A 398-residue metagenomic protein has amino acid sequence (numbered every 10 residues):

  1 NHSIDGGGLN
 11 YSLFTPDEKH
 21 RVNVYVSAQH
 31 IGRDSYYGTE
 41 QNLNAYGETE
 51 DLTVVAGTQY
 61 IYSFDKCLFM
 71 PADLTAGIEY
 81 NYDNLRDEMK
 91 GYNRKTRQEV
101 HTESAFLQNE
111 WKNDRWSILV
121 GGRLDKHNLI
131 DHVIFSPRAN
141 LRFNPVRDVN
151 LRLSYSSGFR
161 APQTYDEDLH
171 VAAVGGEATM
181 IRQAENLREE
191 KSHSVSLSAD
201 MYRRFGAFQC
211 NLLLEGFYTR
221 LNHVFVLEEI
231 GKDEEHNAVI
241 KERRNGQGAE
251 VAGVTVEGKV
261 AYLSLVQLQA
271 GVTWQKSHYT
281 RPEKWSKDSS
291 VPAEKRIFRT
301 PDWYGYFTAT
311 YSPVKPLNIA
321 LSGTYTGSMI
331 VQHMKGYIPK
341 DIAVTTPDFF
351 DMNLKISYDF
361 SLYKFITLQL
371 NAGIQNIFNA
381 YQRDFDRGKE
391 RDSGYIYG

Functional and structural regions predicted by a protein language model:
H2-D131, C210-G216, G253-V254, L265-T273: Face-selective signature of the C-terminal outer-membrane beta-barrel domain
S3-G7, E50-V54, E99-E103, V133-F135 (+6 more regions): Residues that define the transmembrane beta-barrel architecture of outer-membrane proteins
F14-E18, S63-F69, N113-W116, N144-D148 (+8 more regions): Outer-membrane beta-barrel channels and translocator barrels
R21-Y37, N144, R152, N186-R244 (+3 more regions): Membrane-embedded beta-barrel scaffold of Gram-negative outer-membrane proteins
A28-G32, Y62, Y80-R86, N113-R115 (+9 more regions): Transmembrane beta-strands of outer-membrane beta-barrel pores
P71, N93-R220, T310-V314: Structural signature of Gram-negative outer-membrane beta-barrels, strongest in the C-terminal barrel of TonB-dependent
K112-S117, N211-L212, F217-R220, A238 (+1 more regions): Gram-negative outer-membrane beta-barrel transporters
N222, Y325-M334, Y358-G398: C-terminal beta-signal and adjacent terminal beta-strands/loops of Gram-negative outer-membrane beta-barrel proteins
